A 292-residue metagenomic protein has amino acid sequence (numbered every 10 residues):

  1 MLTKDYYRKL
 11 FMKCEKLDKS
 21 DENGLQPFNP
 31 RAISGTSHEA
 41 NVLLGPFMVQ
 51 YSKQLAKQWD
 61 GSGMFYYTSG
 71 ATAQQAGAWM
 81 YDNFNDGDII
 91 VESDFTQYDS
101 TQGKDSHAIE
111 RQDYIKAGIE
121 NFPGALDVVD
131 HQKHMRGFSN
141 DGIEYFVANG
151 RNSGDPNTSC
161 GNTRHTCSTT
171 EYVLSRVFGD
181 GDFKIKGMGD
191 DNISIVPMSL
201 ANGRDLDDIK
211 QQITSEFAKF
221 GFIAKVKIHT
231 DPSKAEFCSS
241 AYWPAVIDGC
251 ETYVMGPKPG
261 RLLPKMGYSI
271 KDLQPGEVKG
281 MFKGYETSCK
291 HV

Functional and structural regions predicted by a protein language model:
M1-L10: Non-catalytic, polymerase-adjacent accessory regions of viral genome-replication enzymes
F11, I33-S34, I90-S93, K225-I228 (+1 more regions): A structural signal for short, well-ordered beta-strand segments and their strand-loop junctions that often border
D18-V42, N140-G161: Short, conserved non-catalytic motifs in the polymerase core
A32, N41-S100, E171, S175: Active-site-proximal segment of RNA-dependent polymerases
G35-L44, M48, T163, K210 (+1 more regions): Generic preference for well-ordered alpha-helical elements
M64-T72, E120-Q132, I223-P232: A generic structural motif
D86-M188, I193-D207, K234: Conserved polymerase palm-domain catalytic core
Y145, N149-N152, L200-V292: Active-site and adjacent loop segments of nucleotide-processing enzymes that use two-metal-ion phosphate chemistry
